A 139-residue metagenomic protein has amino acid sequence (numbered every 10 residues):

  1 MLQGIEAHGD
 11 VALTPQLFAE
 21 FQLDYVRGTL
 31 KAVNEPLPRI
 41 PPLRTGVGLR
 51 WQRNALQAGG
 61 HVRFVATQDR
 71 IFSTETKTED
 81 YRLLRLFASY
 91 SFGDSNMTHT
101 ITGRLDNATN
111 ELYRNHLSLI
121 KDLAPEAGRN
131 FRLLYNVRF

Functional and structural regions predicted by a protein language model:
M1, R39-P42, T78-R82, P125-A127: Short sequence motifs at beta-strands and strand-loop junctions characteristic of Gram-negative outer-membrane
M1-Q68, T109-L112: Gram-negative outer-membrane beta-barrel transporters
A7-V11, V47-W51, G60, L86-Y90 (+3 more regions): Residues on the lipid-exposed face of transmembrane beta-strands in outer-membrane beta-barrel proteins
H8, A32-P38, S73-K77, I120-A124: Outer-membrane beta-barrel domain signature
D10, T14, G28, S73 (+4 more regions): A generic signature of intrinsically disordered, low-complexity regions enriched in glycine/proline and charged/polar
A19, Y90-F139: C-terminal beta-signal and adjacent terminal beta-strands/loops of Gram-negative outer-membrane beta-barrel proteins
I71-T78, R85-S89, H99: Short, glycine/charged-rich beta-strand-loop motifs at protein surfaces that mediate ligand recognition and catalysis
